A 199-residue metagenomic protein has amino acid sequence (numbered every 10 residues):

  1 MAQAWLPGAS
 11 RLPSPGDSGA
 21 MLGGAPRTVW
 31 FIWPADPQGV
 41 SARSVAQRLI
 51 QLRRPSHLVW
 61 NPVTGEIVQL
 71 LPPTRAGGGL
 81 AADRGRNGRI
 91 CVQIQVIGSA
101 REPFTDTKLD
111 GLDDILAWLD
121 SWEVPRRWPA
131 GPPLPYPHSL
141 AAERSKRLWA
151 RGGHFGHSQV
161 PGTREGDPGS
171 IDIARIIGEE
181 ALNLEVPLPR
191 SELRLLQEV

Functional and structural regions predicted by a protein language model:
M1-G88, E198: N-terminal catalytic cores of peptidoglycan-degrading enzymes
M1-R11, S18-G23, P103-V199: Basic/polar, cationic surfaces and motifs that engage anionic cell-wall and phosphate/carboxylate ligands
W30, V92-I94, H154: Hydrophobic faces of well-ordered beta-strands that scaffold small-molecule active sites in alpha/beta enzyme cores
P37, G77, R101-P103, P161: A broad, structure-centric signal for solvent-exposed, well-ordered loop/edge residues that line or flank functional
H57, Q93, G111-D114: Generic beta-strand or strand-like secondary-structure segments
H57-P62, R86-G88, I97, S121-E123 (+1 more regions): Short, surface-exposed, polar/charged, turn-prone segments marking secondary-structure boundaries
T64-P72, Q93-G98, R126-P135: Low-complexity, flexible helical/coil segments
G85-R101, A117-D120, Q159: Cell-envelope and extracellular/periplasmic
